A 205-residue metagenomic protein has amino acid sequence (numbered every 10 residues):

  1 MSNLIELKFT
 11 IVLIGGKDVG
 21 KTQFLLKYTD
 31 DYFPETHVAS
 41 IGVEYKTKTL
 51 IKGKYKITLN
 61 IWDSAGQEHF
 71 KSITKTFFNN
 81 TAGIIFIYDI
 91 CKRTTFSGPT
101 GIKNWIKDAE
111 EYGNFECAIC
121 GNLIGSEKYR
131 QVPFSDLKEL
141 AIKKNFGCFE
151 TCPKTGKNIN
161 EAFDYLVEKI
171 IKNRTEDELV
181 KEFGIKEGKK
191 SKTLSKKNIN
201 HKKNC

Functional and structural regions predicted by a protein language model:
M1-T22, T29, I51-K56, K103 (+1 more regions): Conserved P-loop small GTPase signature centered on TRAFAC-class small GTPases
F24, I61, F77, I84-I85: Hydrophobic packing within well-folded, soluble alpha/beta domains
T29-K56: Switch I (effector-binding) loop of TRAFAC-class P-loop GTPase G-domains
K46-T47, K71-T76, K107: Conserved alpha-helical scaffold flanking the Walker A/P-loop in AAA+ ATPase domains
I57-S72: Switch II (G3) loop of P-loop NTPases
I61-W62, I85-D89, I119-N122, E150-T151: Conserved beta-strand segments of the P-loop GTPase G domain that flank and frequently precede/overlap
A65-Q67, K92, G125, T155: Short, glycine/acidic-enriched loop or turn micro-motifs at the edges of active sites
T81-I102, E110-G113, I124-Q131: Conserved Switch II/interswitch segment of TRAFAC-class P-loop GTPases
